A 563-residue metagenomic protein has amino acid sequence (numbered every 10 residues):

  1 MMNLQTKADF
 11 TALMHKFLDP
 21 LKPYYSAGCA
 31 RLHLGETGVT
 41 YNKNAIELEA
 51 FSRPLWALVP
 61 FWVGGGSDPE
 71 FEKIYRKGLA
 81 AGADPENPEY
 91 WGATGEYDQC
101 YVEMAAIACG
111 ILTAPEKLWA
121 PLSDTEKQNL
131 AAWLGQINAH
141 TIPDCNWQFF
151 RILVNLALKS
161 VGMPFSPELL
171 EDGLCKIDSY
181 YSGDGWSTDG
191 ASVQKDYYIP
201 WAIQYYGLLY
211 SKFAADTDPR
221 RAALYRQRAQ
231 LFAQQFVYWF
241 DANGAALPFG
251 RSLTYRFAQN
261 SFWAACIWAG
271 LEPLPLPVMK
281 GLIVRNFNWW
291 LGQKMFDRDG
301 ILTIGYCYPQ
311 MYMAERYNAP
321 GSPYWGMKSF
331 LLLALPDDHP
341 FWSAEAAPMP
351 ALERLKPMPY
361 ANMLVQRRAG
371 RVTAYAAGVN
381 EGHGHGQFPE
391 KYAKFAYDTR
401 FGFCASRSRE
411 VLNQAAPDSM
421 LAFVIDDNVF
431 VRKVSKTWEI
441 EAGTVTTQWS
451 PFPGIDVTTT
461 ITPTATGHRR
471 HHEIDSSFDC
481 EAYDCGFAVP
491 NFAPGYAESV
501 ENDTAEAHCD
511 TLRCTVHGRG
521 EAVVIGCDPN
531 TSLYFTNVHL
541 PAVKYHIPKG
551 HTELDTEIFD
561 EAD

Functional and structural regions predicted by a protein language model:
M1-E49, K73-G78: Low-complexity, Ser/Thr/Pro/Gly-enriched N-terminal "stalk/linker" regions
L21, Y25, A83, P115 (+5 more regions): Structural signal for hydrophobic packing residues in well-ordered secondary-structure cores of soluble enzyme domains
N44-A50, W56-F61, D68, E72-A264: Aromatic-lined, polymer-binding surfaces characteristic of secreted/periplasmic polysaccharide-degrading enzymes
L48, Y101, P320, M358 (+2 more regions): Solvent-exposed loop and beta-edge segments used for protein-protein assembly and interaction
D68, L276, C480-Y483: Short, conserved charged micro-motifs
E86-W91, L130, A242-P248, L253-G384: Carbohydrate-active enzyme catalytic cores, enriched for enzymes that act on polyanionic acidic polysaccharides
P350-N428, V434-S435: Low-complexity, glycine/alanine/valine/leucine- and proline-rich hydrophobic stretches
S408-D563: Extended repeat-based interaction scaffolds and adjacent low-complexity, acidic/S/T/P-biased segments that form broad
